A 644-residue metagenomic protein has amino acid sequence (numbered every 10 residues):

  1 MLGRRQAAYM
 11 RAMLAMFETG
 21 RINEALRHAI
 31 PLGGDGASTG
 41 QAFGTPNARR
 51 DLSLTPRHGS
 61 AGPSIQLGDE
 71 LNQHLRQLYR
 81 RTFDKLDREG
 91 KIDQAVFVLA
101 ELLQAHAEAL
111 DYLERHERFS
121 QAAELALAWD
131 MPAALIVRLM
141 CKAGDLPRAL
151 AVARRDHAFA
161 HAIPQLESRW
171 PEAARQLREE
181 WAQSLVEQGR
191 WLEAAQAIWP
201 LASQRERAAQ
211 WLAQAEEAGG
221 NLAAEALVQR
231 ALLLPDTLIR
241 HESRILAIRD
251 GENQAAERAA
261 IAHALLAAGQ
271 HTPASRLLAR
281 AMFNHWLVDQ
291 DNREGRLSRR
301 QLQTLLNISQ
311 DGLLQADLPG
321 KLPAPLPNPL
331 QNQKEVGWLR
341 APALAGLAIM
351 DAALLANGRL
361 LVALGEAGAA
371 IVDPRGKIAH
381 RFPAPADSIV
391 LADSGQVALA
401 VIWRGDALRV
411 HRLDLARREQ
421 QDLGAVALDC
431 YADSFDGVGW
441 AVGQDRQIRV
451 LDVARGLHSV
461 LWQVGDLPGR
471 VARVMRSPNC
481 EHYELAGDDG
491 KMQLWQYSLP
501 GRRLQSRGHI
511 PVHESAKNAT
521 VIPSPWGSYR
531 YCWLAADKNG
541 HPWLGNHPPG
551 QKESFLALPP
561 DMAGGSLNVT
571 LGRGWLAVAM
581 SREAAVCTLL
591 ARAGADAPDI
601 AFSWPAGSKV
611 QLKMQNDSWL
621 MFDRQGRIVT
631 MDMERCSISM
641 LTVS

Functional and structural regions predicted by a protein language model:
M1-F119, E124-P132, M140-P147, A151-F159 (+2 more regions): Long, low-complexity, acidic Ser/Pro- and Gly-enriched intrinsically disordered regions in large eukaryotic
